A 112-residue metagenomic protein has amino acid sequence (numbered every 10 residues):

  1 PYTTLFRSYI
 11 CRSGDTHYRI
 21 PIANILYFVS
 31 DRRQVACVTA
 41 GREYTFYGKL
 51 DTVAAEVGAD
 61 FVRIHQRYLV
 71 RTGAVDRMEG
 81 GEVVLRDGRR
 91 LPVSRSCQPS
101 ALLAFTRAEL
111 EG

Functional and structural regions predicted by a protein language model:
P1-V93: Conserved binding/recognition cores within well-folded domains
S100-G112: C-terminal output/interaction extensions
